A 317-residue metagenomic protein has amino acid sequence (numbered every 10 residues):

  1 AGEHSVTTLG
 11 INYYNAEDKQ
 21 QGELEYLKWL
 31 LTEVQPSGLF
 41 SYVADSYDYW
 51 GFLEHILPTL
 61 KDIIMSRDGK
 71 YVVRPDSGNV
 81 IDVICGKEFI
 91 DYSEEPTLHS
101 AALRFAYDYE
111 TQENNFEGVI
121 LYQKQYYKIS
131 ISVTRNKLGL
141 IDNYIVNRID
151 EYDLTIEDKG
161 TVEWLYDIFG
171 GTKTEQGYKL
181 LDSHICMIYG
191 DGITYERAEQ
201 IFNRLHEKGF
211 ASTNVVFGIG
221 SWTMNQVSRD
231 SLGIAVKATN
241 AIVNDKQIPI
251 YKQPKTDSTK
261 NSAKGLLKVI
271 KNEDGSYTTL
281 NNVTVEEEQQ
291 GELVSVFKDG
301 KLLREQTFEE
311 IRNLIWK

Functional and structural regions predicted by a protein language model:
A1-E175, Y195-R197: Buried, small/hydrophobic-residue-enriched core segments of structured protein domains
I90-E110, L232-P254: Acidic, Ser/Thr-rich peripheral helices and adjacent loops at domain boundaries
G171, L180-M187, N214: Short beta-strand/loop segments at the ligand-binding rim of alpha/beta enzyme cores
M187-Y195, I219-T223: Glycine-rich beta-to-alpha transition loops that act as phosphate-gripper elements at the mouths of alpha/beta enzyme
K208-A235: Glycine-rich phosphate-binding active-site loops on the catalytic face of alpha/beta enzymes
T239-N282: An anionic, glycine-rich sequence signature occurring as long contiguous blocks
K264-K317: Extended hydrophobic packing segments that form well-structured cores
